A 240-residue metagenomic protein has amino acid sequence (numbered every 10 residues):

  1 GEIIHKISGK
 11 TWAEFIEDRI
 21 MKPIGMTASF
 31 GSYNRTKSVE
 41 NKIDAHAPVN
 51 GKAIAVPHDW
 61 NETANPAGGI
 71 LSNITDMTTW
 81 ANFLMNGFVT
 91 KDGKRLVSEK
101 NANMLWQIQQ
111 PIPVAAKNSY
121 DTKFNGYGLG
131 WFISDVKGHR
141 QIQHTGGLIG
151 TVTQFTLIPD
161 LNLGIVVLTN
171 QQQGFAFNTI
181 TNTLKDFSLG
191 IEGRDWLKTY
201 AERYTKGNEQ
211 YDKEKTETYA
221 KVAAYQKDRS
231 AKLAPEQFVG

Functional and structural regions predicted by a protein language model:
G1-I149, Q154: Short, surface-exposed loop or secondary-structure junction motifs that flank catalytic or metal-binding residues
V56-W60, L163, A220-K221: Generic signal for short, ordered secondary-structure residues within or immediately flanking folded domains
M77, V239-G240: Extended amphipathic secondary-structure runs
A116, L168-V239: Short, gly/Ser/Thr-rich active-site loops of penicillin-recognizing serine hydrolases
Q143-H144, Q154-L157, L161-N170: Short, well-ordered beta-strand elements
